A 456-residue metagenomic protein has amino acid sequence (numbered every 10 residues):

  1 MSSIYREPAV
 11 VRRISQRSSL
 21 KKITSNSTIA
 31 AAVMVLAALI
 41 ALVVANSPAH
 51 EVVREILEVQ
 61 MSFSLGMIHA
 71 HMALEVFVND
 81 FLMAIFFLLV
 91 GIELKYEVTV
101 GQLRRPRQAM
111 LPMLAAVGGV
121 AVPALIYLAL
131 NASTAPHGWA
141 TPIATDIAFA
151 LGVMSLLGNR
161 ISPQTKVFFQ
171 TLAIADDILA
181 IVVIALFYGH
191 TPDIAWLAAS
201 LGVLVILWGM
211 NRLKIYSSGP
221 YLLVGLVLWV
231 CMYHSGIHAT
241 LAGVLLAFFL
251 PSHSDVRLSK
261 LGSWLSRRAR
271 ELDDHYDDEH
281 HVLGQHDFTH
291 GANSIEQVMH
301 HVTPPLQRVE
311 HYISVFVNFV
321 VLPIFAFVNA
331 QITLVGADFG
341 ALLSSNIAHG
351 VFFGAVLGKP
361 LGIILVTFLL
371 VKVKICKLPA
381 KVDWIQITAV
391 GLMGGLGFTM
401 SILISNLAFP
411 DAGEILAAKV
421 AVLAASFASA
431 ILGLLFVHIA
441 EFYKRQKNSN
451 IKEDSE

Functional and structural regions predicted by a protein language model:
I4-N26, N46, V59, P220-V224 (+2 more regions): Predominantly late transmembrane helices and immediately cytosolic-facing juxtamembrane segments
R17-K21, L88-R104, L151-S162, V205-Y216 (+3 more regions): C-terminal ends of transmembrane helices
V33-N46, F86-I92, V122-A124, V203-W208 (+4 more regions): Hydrophobic core segments of alpha-helical transmembrane domains in multi-pass membrane transport and ion-translocation
V44-I56, H69-E75, L89-R105, A121-A140: Transmembrane alpha-helix boundary signature
M67, H71-V100, F316-A337, F352 (+3 more regions): Hydrophobic transmembrane alpha-helices of secondary-active transporters and Na+-translocating membrane complexes
E75-F87, T134-A148, G189-G202, T240 (+1 more regions): Structural signature of hydrophobic alpha-helical transmembrane segments
E97-A124, D193-G202, G336-L361, W384 (+2 more regions): Entry/N-cap segments of selected transmembrane alpha helices and their immediately preceding amphipathic helices
M154-S266, R270: Functional cores that coordinate and move charged inorganic groups
